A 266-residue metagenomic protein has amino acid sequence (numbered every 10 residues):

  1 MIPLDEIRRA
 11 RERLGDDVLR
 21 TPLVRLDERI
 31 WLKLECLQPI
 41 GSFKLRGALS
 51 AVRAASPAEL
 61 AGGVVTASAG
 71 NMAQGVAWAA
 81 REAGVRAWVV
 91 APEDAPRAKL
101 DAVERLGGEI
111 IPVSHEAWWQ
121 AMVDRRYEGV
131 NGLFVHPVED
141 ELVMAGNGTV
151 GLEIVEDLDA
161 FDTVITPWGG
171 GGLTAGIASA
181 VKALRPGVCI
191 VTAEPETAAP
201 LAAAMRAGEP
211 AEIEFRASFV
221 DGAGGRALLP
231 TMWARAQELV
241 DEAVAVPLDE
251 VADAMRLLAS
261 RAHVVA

Functional and structural regions predicted by a protein language model:
M1-A266: PLP-dependent amino-acid enzyme catalytic core
